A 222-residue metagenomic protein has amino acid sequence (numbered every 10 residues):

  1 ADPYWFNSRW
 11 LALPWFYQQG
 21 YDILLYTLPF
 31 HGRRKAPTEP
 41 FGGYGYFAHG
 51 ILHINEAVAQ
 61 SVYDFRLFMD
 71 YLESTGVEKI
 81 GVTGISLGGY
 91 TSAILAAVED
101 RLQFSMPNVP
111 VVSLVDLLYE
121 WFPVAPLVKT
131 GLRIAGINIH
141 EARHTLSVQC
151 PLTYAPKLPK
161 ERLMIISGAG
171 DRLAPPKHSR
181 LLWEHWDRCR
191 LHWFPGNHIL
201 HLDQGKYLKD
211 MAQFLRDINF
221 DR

Functional and structural regions predicted by a protein language model:
A1-Q60: Cap/lid segment of the alpha/beta-hydrolase catalytic domain
A57, S86-T91: Active-site loop->helix "elbow" adjoining a glycine-rich segment at hydrolase catalytic centers
E73-S86: Alpha/beta-hydrolase fold nucleophile elbow
A93-N138, W193: Hydrolase active-site cap/lid region
N138-A155: Active-site nucleophile elbow and catalytic-triad environment of alpha/beta-hydrolase enzymes
L158-P159, M164-S167, D171: Short beta-strand/loop motif that positions the catalytic acidic residue of the alpha/beta-hydrolase fold
R172-H178, D203: Conserved alpha/beta-hydrolase "acid-adjacent" motif
F194-L202, K206-D210: Histidine-bearing beta->alpha loop at or near hydrolase active sites
